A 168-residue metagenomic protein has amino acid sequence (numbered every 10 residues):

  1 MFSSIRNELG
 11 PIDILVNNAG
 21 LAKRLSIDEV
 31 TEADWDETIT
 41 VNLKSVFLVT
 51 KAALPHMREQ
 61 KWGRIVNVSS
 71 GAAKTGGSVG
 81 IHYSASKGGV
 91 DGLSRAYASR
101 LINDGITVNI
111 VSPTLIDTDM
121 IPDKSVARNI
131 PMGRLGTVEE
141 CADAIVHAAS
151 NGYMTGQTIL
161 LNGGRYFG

Functional and structural regions predicted by a protein language model:
V16, I102, T107, M154-Q157: Short, small/polar-rich loop/turn modules that mediate ligand/substrate recognition or access, typified
S26-I27, D34-I39, V126: Substrate-binding pocket helix/loop in short-chain dehydrogenase/reductase
V30, G76-S84, A96: Active-site loop-to-helix junction immediately N-terminal to the catalytic Tyr of the SDR YXXXK motif in Rossmann-fold
T50, S86, S94: Active-site helix of classical SDR
P55, S99-R100: Alpha-helical segment proximal to the catalytic Tyr-Lys
S70: Residue(s) in the substrate-gating loop at a strand-loop-helix junction that position the organic substrate next
R134-L161, Y166: C-terminal substrate-recognition "lid" of short-chain dehydrogenase/reductases
